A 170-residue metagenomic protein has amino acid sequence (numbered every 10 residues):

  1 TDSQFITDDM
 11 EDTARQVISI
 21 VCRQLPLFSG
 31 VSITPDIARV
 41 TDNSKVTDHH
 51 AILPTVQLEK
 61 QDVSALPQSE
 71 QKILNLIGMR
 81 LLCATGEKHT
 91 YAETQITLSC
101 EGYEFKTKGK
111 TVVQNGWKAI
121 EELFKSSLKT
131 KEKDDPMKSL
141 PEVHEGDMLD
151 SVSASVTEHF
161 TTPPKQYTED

Functional and structural regions predicted by a protein language model:
T1-D170: Core catalytic DNA strand-manipulation module of type IA topoisomerases
